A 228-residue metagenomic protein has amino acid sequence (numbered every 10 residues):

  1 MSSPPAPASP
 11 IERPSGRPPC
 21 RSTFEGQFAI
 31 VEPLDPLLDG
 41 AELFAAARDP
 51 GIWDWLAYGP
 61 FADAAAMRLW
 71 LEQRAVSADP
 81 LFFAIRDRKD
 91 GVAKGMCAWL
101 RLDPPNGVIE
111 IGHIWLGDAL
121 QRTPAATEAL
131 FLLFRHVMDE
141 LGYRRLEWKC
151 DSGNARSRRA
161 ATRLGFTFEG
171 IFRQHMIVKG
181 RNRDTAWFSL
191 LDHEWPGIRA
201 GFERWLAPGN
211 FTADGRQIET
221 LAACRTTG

Functional and structural regions predicted by a protein language model:
M1-T123, H136, E140, R181-A186 (+2 more regions): GNAT-family acyltransferases
A126: Glycine-rich acyl-CoA binding loop
D139-K149: Conserved GNAT acetyl-CoA-binding A-motif
W148-S157: Conserved beta-strand-loop-alpha-helix junction that forms the acyl-donor binding cleft
A160-A161: Hydrophobic residues within well-ordered alpha-helices
T167-R181: Conserved catalytic-core motifs of GNAT/GCN5-like acyltransferases
